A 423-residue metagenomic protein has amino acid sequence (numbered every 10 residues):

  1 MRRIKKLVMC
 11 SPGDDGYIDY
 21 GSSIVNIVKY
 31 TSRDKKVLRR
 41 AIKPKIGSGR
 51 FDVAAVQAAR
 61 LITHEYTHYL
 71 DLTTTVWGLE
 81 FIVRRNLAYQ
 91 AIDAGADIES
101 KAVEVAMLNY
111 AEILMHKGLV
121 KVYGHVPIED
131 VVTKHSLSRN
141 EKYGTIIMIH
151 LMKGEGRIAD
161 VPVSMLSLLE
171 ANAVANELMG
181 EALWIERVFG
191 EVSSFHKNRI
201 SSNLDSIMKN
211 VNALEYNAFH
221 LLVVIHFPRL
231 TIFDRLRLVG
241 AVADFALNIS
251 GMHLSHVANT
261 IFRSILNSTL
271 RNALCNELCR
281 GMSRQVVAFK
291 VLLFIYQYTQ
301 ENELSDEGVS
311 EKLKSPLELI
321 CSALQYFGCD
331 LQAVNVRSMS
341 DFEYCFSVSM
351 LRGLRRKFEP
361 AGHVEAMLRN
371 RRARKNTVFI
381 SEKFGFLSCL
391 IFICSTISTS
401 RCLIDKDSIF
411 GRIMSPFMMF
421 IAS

Functional and structural regions predicted by a protein language model:
M1-T63, L72-V76, S194-S423: Non-catalytic terminal regions of proteins
K36, L137-G154: Active-site-adjacent bridging/hinge elements
K36-K45, G49, Y66, I149 (+3 more regions): A structural signal for the main folded, soluble domain(s) of proteins
R60, L70, V163-E181: Short, hydrophobic, well-ordered secondary-structure elements
L72-L114, H150-E155: Post-HEXXH active-site segment of zinc metalloproteases
I92-E141, I295, D306, L319-I320: Low-complexity, serine/threonine/proline-enriched polar segments
A159-N172, M208-L214: Active-site metal-coordination segments of metallo-dependent hydrolases
E177-D205: Short helix/loop segments within enzyme catalytic domains that coordinate or immediately flank catalytic cofactors
